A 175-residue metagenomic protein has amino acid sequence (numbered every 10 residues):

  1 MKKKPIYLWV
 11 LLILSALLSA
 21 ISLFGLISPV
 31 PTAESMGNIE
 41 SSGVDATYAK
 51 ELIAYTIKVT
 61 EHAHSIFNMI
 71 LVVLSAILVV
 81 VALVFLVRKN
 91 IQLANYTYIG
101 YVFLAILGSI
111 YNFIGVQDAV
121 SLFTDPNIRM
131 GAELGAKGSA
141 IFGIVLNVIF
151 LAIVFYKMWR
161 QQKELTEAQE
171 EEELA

Functional and structural regions predicted by a protein language model:
M1-L12, K58-M69, R88-Y98, M130-A140 (+1 more regions): Membrane-water interface of alpha-helical transmembrane segments
M1-M36, I153-T166, E173-A175: Cytosolic juxtamembrane helix and N-cap/initiation of the first transmembrane helix
L17-A33, Y55-I70, G100, L107 (+1 more regions): Long amphipathic alpha-helices with heptad-repeat character, especially coiled-coil-forming segments used
L17-F24, I77-V81, L104-I110, I149-Y156: Alpha-helical transmembrane segments
A33-S65, Y111-I141: Interfacial non-cytosolic loop connecting adjacent transmembrane helices
I66-K89, L146-E164: Transmembrane alpha-helical segments in integral membrane proteins
L78-N112: Loop-to-transmembrane helix junctions at the membrane interface
I106-A175: Alpha-helical transmembrane segments of multi-pass integral membrane proteins, characterized by long hydrophobic
